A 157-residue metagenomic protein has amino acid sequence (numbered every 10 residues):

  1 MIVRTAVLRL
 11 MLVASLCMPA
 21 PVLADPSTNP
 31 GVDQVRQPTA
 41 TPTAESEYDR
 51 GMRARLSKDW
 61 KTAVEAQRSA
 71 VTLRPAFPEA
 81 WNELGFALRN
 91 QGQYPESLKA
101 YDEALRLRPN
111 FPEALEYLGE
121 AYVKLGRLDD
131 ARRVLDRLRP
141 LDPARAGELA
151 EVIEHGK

Functional and structural regions predicted by a protein language model:
P42-A76: Alpha-helical segment of the N-proximal tetratricopeptide repeat
A44, P78-E79, P112-E113, A146-G147: Helix-start (N-cap) detector for alpha-helical repeat units in TPR-like alpha-solenoids, especially tetratricopeptide
L73, L107, P140-L141: Structural marker of alpha-solenoid helical repeat scaffolds
E83, Y117, E151-V152: Canonical tetratricopeptide repeat
